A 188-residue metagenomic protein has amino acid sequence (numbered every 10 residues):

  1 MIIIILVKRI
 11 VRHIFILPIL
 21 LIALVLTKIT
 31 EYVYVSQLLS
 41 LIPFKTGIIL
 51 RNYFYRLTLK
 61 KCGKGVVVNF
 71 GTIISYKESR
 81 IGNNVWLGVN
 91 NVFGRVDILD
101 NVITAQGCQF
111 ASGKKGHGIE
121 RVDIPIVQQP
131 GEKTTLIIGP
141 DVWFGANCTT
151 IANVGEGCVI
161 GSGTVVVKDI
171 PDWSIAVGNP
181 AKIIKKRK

Functional and structural regions predicted by a protein language model:
M1-L59, K64, G116-H117, D123 (+3 more regions): Terminal amphipathic alpha-helical/low-complexity segments used for targeting or macromolecular assembly
P18-L21, A152, E156: A short, flexible low-complexity segment enriched in Lys/Arg and Gly/Pro that occurs in N-terminal basic tails
I48-Y53, T72-G82, W86-V154, N179-P180 (+1 more regions): Flexible, glycine/small-residue-enriched loop-and-beta-strand segment within the central core of proteins
L57, F93, V165-V166: Structural motif
A111-G113, G161, V167-K168, I184-K186: Conserved acidic donor-binding loop of glycosyltransferase catalytic domains
N153-V177: C-terminal/domain-terminus segments
